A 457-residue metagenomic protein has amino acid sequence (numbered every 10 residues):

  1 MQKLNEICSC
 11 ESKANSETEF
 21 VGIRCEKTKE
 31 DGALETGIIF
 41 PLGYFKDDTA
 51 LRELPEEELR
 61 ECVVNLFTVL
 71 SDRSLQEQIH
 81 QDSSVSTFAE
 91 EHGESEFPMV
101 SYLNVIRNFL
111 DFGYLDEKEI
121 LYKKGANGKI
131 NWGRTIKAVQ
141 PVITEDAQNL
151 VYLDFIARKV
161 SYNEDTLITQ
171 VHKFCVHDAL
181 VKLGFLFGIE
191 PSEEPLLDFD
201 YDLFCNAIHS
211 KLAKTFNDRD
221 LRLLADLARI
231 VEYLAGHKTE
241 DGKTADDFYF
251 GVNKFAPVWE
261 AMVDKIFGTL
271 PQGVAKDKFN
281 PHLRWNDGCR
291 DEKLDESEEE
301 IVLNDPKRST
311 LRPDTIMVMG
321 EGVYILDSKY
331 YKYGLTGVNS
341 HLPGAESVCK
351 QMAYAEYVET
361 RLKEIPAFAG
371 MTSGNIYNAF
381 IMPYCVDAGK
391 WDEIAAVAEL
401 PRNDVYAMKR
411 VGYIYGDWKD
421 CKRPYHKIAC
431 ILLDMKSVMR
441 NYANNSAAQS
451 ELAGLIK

Functional and structural regions predicted by a protein language model:
M1-K214, R219-T244, M439-K457: Terminal, charged accessory segments of proteins
M1-K46, K243-K457: Catalytic core segments in nucleotide and nucleic-acid processing enzymes
